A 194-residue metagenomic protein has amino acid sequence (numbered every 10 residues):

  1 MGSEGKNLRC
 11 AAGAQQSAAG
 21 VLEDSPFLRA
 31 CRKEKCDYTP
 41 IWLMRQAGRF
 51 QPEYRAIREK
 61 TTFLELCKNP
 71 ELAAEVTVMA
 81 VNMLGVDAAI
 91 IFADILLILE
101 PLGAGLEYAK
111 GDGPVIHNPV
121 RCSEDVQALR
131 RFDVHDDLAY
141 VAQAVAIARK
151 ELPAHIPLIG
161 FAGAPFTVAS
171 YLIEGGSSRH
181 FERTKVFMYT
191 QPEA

Functional and structural regions predicted by a protein language model:
G2-K110, P114: N-terminal basic, low-complexity leaders that serve as flexible interaction/assembly modules and, when applicable, as
E107-A194: Active-site-proximal, glycine-rich beta->alpha crossover segments in alpha/beta enzymes that shape flexible
